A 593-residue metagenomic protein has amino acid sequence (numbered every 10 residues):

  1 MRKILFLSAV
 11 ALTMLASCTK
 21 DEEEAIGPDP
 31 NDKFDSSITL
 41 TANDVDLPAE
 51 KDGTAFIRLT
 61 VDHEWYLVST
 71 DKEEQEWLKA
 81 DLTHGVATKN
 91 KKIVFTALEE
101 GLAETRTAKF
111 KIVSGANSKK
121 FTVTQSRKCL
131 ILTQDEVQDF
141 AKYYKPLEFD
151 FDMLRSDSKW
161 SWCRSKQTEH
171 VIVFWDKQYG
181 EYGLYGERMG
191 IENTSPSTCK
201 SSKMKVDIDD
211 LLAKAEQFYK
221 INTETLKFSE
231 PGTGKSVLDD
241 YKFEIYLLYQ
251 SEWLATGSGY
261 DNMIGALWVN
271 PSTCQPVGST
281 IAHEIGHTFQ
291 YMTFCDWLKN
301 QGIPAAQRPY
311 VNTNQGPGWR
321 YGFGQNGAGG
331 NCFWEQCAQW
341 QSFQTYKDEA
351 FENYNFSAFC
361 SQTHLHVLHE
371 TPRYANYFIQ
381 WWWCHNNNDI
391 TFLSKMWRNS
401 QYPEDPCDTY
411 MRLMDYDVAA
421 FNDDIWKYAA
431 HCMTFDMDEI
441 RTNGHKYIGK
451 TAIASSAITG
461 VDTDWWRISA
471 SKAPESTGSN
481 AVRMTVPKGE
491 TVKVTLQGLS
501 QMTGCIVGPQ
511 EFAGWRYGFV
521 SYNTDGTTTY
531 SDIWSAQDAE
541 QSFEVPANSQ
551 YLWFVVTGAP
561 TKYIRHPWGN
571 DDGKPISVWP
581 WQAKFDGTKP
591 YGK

Functional and structural regions predicted by a protein language model:
L5, A9, M14-T41, S126-A141 (+1 more regions): Bacterial Sec-dependent N-terminal signal peptides
K33-L40, D62-V94: Surface-exposed binding patches on compact interaction domains or structured appendages
A103-A116: A short beta-strand micro-motif common to beta-rich folds, especially ectodomain repeats
L130-I264, P271-I285, F289-N300, E511-V520: Zn2+-dependent metallopeptidase catalytic core
F149, L184-S202, K299-G327, Q362-H366 (+1 more regions): Surface-exposed intrinsically disordered loops and tails
A266-S357: Zinc-dependent metallopeptidase catalytic helix centered on the HExxH motif and its immediate flanking segment
A358-F435: Active-site-proximal alpha-helical
Y402-K593: Beta/coil-rich, acidic/histidine-enriched accessory regions frequently appended to metallopeptidases
